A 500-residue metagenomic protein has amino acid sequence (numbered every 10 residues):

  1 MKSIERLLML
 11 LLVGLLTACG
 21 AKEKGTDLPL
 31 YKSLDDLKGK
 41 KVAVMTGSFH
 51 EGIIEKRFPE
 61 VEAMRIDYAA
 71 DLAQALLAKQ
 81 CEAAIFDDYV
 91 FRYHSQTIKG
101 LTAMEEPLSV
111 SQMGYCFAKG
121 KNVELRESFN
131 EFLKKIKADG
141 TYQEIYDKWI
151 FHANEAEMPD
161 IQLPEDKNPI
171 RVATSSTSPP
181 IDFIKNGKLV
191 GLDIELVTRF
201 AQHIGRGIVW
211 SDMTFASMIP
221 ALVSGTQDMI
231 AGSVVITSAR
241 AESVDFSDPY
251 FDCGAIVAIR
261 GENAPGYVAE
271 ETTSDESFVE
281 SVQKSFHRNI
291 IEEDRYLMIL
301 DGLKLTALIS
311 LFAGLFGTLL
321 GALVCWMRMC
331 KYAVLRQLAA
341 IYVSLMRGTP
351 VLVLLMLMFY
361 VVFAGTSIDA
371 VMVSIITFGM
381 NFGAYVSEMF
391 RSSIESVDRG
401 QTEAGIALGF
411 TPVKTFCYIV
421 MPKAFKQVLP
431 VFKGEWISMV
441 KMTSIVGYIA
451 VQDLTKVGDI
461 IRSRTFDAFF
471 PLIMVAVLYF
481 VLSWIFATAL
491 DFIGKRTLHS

Functional and structural regions predicted by a protein language model:
M1-L8: Bacterial N-terminal signal peptides that target proteins for export
L8-L15: Bacterial N-terminal signal peptides
C19-G20, T46-F49, Y89-R92, S109-A156 (+2 more regions): Extended ligand-binding regions for polar small-molecule ligands
E23-D36, D88-Q112, K119-G120, L163 (+4 more regions): Acidic, polar ligand-binding/catalytic clefts
G25-K99, K121-N122: Pocket-lining segment of extracytoplasmic ligand-binding domains
K41-T46, K56-Q74, A83, K167-S233 (+1 more regions): Extracytoplasmic small-molecule ligand-binding "clamshell" domains of the periplasmic binding protein/Venus flytrap
E51-E55, E124, P179-I184, A239 (+1 more regions): Short, solvent-exposed loop/turn elements at domain surfaces
S274-S500: Transmembrane alpha-helices and adjacent helix-loop boundaries
